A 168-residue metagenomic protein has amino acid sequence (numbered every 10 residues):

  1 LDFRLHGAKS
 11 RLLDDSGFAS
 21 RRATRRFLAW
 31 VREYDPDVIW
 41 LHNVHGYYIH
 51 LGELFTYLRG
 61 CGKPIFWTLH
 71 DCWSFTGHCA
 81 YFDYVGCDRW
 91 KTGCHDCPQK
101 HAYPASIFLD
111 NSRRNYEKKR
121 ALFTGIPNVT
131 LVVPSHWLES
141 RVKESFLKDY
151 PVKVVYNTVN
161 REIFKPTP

Functional and structural regions predicted by a protein language model:
L1-P168: Catalytic cores of nucleotide-sugar-dependent glycosyltransferases that transfer UDP/GDP/TDP-activated
